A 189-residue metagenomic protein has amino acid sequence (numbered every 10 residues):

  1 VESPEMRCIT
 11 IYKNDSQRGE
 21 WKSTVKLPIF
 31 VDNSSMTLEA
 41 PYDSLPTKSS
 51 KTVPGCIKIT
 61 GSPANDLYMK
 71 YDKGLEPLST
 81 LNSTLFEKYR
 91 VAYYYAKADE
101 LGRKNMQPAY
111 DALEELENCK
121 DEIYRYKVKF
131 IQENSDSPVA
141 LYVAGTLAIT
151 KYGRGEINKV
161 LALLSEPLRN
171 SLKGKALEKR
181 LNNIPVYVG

Functional and structural regions predicted by a protein language model:
V1-E115: A non-transmembrane, solvent-exposed segment enriched in polar/low-complexity residues
S83-F86, R90-Y93, S135-T146: Amphipathic alpha-helical repeat scaffolds of TPR domains
E114-Y124, K151-N158: Helix-turn-helix repeat elements of alpha-solenoid scaffolds
Q132, G145-Y152, V186: Specific register positions within alpha-helical solenoid repeats of the TPR/Sel1-like families, i.e., one
E133-S137, T150, P167-K175: Short solvent-exposed coil/turn linkers within tandem alpha-helical repeat scaffolds
V160-G189: N-proximal helix/coil linker or "cap" segments that precede and/or mark the start of modular domains
